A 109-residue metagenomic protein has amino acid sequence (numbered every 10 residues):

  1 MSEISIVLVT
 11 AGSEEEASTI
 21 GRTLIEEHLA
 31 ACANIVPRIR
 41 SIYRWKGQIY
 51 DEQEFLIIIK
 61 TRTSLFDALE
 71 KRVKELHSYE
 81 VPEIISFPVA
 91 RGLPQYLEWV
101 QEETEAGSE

Functional and structural regions predicted by a protein language model:
M1-E109: Positively charged, small/polar-rich N-terminal and surface patches that mediate targeting and assembly and bind
